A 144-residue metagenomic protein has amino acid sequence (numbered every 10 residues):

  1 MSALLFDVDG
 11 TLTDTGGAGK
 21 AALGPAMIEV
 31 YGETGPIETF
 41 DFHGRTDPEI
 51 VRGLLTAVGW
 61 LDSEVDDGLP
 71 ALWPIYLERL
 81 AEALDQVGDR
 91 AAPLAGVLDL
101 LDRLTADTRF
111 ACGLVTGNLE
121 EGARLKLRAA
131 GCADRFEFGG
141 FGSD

Functional and structural regions predicted by a protein language model:
M1-H43, E49-R52, T56-G59: Active-site neighborhood of HAD-like aspartate-dependent phosphohydrolases
L5, E82-L114, E120: Short, acidic loop-to-helix structural element flanking the phosphoryl-transfer center in phosphate-processing enzymes
A22, G122-L125: Phosphate- and divalent-cation-binding pockets in alpha/beta enzyme and binding domains that engage nucleotide-derived
A26, Y76-E78: Membrane-embedded alpha-helical bundles of multi-pass transporters/translocases, especially carrier/permease families
E29-T34, G59-D62, D107, G131-R135: Short helix-capping segments at alpha-helix termini
G117-N118, D144: Active-site cradle of extracellular carbohydrate-active enzymes
L125-D144: Histidine/lysine/aspartate-rich catalytic loop segments that bind and position anionic ligands
